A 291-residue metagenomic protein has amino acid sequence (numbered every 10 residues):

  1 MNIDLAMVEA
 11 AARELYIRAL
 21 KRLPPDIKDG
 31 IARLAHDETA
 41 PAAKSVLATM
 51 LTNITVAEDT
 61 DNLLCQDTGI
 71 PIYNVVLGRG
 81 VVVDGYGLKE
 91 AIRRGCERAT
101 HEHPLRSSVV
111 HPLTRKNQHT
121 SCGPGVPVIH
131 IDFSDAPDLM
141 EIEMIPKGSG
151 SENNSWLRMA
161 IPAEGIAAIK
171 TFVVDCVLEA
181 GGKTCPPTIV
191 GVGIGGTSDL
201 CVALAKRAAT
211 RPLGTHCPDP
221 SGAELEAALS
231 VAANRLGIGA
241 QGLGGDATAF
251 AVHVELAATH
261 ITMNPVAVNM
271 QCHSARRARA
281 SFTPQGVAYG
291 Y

Functional and structural regions predicted by a protein language model:
M1-V192, T197-Y291: Non-transmembrane, aqueous-exposed alpha-helical and coiled segments at domain scale
